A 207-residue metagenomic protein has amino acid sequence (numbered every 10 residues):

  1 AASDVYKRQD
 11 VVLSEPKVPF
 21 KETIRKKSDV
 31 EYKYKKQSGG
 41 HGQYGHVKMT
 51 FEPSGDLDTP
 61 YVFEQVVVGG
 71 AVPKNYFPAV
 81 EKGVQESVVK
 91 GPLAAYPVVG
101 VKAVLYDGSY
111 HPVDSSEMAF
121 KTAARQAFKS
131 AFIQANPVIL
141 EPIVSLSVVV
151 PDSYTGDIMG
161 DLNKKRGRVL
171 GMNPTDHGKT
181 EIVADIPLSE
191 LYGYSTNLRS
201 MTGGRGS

Functional and structural regions predicted by a protein language model:
A1-S207: Accessory interaction regions appended to the cores of large information-processing enzymes
